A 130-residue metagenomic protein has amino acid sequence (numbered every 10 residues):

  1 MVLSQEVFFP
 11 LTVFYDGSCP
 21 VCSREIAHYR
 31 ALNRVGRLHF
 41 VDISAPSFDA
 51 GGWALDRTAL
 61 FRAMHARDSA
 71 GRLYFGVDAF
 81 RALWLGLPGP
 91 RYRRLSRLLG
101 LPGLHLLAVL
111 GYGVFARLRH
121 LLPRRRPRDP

Functional and structural regions predicted by a protein language model:
V2-L32, G111: Local sequence-structure signature of Cys/Sec-based thiol-disulfide redox active-site neighborhoods
F9, G36-R37, R62: A short helix-to-beta-strand connector/capping loop
L32-V35, G89: A short linear boundary/processing microfeature
R34-D49: Thiol-based oxidoreductase modules, predominantly thioredoxin-like and allied folds used for disulfide exchange
D49-P130: Thiol/selenol-based redox catalytic cores and closely related redox-interacting motifs
